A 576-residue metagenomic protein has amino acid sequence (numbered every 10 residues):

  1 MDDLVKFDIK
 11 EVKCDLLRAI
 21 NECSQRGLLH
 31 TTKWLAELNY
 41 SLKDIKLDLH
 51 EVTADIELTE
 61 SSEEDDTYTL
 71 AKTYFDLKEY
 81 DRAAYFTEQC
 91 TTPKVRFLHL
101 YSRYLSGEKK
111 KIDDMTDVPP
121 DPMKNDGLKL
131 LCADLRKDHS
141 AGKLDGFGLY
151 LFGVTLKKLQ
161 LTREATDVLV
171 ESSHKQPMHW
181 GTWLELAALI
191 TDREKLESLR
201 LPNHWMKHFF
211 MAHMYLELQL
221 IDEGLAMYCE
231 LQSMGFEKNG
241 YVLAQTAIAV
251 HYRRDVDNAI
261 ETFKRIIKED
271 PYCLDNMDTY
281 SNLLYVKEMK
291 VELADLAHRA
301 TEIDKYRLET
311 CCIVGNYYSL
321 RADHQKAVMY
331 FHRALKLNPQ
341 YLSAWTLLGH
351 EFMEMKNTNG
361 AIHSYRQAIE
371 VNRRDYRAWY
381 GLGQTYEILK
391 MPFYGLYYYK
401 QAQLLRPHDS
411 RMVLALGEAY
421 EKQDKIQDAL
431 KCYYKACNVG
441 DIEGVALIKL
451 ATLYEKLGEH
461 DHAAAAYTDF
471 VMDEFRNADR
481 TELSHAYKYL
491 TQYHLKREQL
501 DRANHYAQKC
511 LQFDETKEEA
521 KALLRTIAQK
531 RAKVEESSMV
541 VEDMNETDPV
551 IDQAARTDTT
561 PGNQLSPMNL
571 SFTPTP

Functional and structural regions predicted by a protein language model:
E63, T92-K94, D145, H179 (+10 more regions): Residue-level recognition of tetratricopeptide repeat
F75, Y104, K157, L216 (+11 more regions): Position-specific recognition of the canonical hydrophobic site in helix A of tetratricopeptide repeat
S140, S173-H174, S233, R265-K268 (+7 more regions): Conserved structural position within tetratricopeptide repeats
